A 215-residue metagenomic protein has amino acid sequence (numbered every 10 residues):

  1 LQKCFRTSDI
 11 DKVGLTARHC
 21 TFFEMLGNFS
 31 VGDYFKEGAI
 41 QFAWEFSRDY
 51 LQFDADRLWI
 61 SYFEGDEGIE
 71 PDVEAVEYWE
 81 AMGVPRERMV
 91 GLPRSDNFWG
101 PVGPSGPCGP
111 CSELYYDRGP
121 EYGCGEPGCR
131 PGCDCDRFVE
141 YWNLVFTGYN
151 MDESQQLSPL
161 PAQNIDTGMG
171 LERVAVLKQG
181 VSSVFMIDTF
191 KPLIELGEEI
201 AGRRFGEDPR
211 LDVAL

Functional and structural regions predicted by a protein language model:
L1-L215: Alpha-helical segments
